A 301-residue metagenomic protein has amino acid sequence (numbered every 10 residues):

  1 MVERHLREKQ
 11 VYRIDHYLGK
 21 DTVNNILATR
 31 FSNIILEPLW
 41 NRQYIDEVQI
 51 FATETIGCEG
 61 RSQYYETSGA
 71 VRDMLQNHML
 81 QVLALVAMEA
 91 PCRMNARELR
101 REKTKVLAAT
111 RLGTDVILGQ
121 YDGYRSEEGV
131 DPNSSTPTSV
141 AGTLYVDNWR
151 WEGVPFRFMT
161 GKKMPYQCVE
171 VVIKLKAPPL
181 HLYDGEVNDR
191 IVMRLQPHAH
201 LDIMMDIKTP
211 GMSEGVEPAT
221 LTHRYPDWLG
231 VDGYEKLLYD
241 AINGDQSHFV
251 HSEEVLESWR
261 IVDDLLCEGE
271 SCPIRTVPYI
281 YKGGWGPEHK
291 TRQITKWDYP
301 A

Functional and structural regions predicted by a protein language model:
M1-A301: Secretory/organelle targeting and membrane-embedding segments
